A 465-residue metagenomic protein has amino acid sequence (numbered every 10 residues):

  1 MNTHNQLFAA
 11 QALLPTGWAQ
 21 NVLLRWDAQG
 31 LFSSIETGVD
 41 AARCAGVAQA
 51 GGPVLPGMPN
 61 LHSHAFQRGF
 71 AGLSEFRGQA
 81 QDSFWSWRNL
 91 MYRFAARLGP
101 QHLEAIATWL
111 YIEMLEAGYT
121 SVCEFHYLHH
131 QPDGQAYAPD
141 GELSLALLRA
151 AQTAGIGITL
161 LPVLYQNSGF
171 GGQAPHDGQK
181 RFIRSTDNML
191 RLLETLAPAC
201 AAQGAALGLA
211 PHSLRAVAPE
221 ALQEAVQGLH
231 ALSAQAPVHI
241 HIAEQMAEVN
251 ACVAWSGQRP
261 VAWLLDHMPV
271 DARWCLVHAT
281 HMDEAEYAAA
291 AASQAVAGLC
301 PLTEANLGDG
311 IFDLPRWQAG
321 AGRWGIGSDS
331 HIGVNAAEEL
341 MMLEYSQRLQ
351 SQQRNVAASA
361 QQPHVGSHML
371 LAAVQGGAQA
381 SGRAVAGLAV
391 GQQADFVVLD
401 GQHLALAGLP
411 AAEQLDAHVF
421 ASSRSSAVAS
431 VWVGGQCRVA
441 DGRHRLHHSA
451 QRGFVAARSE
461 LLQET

Functional and structural regions predicted by a protein language model:
M1-A42, P53-V54: N-terminal metal-binding scaffold of metallo-dependent hydrolase/deaminase domains
A10, G30, G51, H62 (+14 more regions): Divalent metal-coordination and catalytic microenvironments
P56-R68, P237-M246: Histidine-centered catalytic micro-motifs
G69-A105, Q131-D140, N167-T186, G228 (+3 more regions): Active-site gating loops and adjacent loop-to-helix segments of metal-dependent hydrolytic enzymes
G72-G157, D187-A202, Q451, V455-T465: Alpha-helical scaffold segments that flank or form the walls of functional sites
H130-A279: Metal-coordinating catalytic core of metallo-dependent amide/deamination hydrolases
D266-V270, P315-H403: His/Asp/Glu-enriched, well-ordered alpha-helical/loop segment that forms or immediately abuts the divalent-metal
Q393-Q451: C-terminal cap of metal-dependent C-N hydrolases
